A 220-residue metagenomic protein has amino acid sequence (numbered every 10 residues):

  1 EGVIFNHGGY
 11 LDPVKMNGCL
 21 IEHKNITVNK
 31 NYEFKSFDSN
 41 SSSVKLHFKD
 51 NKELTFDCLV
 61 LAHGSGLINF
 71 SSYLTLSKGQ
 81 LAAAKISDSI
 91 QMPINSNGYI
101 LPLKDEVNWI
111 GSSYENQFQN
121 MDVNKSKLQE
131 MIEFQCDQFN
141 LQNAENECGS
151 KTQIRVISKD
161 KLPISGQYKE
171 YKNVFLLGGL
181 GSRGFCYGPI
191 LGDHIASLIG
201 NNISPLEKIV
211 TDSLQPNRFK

Functional and structural regions predicted by a protein language model:
E1-E22, N31, S113-Q117, K172-G178: Helix-loop-beta segment of a Rossmann-like dinucleotide-binding subdomain
T27-K30, C148-G149: General small-molecule cofactor/ligand-binding pocket signal
N29-K45: A conserved short coil-to-beta-strand element within the FAD-binding core of flavoproteins
S42-V44, V107-N108, V174-F175: Hydrophobic residues embedded in beta-strands of well-ordered beta-sheets
F48-C58: Core beta-strand elements of the Rossmann-like FAD/NAD(P) dinucleotide-binding domain in flavoenzyme oxidoreductases
D50-K52, E106, Y171, R183: Short acidic/polar mixed-charge low-complexity motifs
C58-K172: Active-site substrate-recognition segment that forms the wall of the catalytic cavity or substrate channel
E145-K220: C-terminal catalytic lobe of FAD-dependent flavoproteins
